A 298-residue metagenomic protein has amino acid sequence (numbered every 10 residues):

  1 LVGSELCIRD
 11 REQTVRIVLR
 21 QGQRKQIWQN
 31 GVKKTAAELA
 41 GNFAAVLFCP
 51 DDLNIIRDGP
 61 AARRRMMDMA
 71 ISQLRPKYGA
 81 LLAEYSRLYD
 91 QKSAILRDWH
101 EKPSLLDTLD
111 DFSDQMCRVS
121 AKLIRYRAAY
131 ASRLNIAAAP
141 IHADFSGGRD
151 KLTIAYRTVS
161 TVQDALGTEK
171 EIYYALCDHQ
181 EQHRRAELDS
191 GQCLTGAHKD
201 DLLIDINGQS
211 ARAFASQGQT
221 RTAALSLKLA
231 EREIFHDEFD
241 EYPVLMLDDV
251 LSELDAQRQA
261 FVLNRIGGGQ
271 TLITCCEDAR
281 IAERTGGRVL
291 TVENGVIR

Functional and structural regions predicted by a protein language model:
V2, M246: Conserved Rossmann-like nucleotide-binding pocket used by diverse enzymes that bind dinucleotide cofactors
S4-A62, M66-Y78, N135-P140, I172 (+1 more regions): Nucleotide-state sensing region of NTPase/ATPase domains
P50, I71-Y78, Y89, L96 (+4 more regions): Conserved NTP-handling cores and scaffolds of large molecular machines
M67, L74-R127: Long, non-coiled-coil amphipathic alpha-helical linker/lever segments that couple catalytic cores to other domains
K102-V244, E253-Q257, F261-N264, Q270 (+2 more regions): Conserved NTPase motor "head" modules and their coupling/switch loops across ABC/AAA+ ATPases, GTPases, and GHKL ATPases
D248-V250: Walker B catalytic acidic pair
R288-L290: Conserved short hydrophobic beta-strand within the ABC ATPase nucleotide-binding domain
